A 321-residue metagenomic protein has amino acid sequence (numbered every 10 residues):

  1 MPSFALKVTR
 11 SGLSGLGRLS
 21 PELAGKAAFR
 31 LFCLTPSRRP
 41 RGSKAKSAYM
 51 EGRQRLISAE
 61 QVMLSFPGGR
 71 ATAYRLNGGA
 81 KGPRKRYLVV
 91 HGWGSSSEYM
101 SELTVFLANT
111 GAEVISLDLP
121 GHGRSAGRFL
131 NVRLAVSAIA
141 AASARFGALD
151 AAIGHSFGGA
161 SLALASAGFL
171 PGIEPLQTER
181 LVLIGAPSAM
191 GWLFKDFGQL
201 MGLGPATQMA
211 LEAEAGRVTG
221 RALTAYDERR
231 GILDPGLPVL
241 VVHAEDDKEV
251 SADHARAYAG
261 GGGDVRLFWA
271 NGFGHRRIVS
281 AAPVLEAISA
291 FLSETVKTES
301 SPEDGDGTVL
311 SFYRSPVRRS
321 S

Functional and structural regions predicted by a protein language model:
S43-A80: N-terminal cap/lid segment of alpha/beta-hydrolase-fold proteins
S97, T104-A126: Conserved alpha/beta-hydrolase
F129-D150: Alpha/beta-hydrolase active-site loop
G154, G158-L162: Gly/Ala-rich beta-loop-alpha elbow adjacent to hydrolase catalytic centers
F169-R221: Hydrolase active-site cap/lid region
D234-P235, V241-H243, D247: Short beta-strand/loop motif that positions the catalytic acidic residue of the alpha/beta-hydrolase fold
K248-H254: Conserved alpha/beta-hydrolase "acid-adjacent" motif
F273-L285, S301-Y313: Catalytic histidine-centered segment of alpha/beta-hydrolase-like enzymes
